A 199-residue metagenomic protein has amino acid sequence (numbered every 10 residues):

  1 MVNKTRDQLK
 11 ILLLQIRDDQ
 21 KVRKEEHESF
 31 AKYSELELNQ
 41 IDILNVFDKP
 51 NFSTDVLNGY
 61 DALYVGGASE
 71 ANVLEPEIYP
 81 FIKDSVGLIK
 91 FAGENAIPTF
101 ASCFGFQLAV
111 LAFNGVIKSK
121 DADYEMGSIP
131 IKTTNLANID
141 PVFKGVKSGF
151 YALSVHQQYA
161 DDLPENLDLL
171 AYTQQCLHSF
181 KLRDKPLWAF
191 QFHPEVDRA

Functional and structural regions predicted by a protein language model:
V2-D7, L13, F47, G93-E94 (+1 more regions): Amide-donor transfer/coupling interface in amidating biosynthetic enzymes
T5-Y33, V46-F47: N-terminal beta1-alpha1 ligand-phosphate binding loop
Q15-D18, V65-A71, Q157, F192: Glycine-rich His-Gly loop
K21, V73, V110: Glycine/Thr-rich phosphate-binding loops of Rossmann-like dinucleotide-binding domains
L38-F100: Flexible gly/pro-rich beta->alpha loop and the following alpha-helix that scaffold active-site loops
C103: Catalytic nucleophile serine of serine hydrolases, specifically the conserved "nucleophile elbow" pentapeptide
Q107-L153: Ligand/cofactor pocket segment of small-molecule handling proteins
